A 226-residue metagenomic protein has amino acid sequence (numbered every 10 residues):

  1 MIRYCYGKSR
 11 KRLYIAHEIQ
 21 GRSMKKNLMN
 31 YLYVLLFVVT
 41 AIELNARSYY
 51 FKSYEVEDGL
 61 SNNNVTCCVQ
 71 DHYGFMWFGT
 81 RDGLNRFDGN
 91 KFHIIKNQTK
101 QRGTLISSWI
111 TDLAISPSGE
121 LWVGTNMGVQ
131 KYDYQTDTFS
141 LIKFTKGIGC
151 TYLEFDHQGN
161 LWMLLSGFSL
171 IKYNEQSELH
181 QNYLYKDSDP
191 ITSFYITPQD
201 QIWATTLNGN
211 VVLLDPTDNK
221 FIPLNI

Functional and structural regions predicted by a protein language model:
M1-I226: Carboxylate-rich, polar loop motifs that coordinate divalent cations or form catalytic acidic clusters
